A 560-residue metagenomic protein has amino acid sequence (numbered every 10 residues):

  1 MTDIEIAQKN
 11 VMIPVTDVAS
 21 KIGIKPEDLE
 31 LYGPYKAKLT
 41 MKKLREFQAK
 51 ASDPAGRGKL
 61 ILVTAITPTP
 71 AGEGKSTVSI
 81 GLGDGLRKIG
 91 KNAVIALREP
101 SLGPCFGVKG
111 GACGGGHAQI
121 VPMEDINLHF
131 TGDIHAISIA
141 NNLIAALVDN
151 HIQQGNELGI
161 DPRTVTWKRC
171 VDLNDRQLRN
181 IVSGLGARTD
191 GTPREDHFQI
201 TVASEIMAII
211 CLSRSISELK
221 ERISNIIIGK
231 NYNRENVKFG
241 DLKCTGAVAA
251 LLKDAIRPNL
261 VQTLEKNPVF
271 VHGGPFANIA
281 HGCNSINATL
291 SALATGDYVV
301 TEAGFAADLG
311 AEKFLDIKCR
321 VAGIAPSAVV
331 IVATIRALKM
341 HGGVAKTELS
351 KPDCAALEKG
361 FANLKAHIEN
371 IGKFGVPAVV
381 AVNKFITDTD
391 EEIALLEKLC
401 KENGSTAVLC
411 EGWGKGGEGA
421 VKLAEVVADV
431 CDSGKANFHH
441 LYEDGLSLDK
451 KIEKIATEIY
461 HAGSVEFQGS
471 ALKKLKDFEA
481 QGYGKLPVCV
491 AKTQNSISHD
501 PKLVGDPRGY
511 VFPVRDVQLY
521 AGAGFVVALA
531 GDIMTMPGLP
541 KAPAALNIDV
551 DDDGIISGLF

Functional and structural regions predicted by a protein language model:
M1-F560: Flexible phosphate-sensing "switch/lid" loops adjacent to ATP/NTP-binding sites across phosphate-transfer
